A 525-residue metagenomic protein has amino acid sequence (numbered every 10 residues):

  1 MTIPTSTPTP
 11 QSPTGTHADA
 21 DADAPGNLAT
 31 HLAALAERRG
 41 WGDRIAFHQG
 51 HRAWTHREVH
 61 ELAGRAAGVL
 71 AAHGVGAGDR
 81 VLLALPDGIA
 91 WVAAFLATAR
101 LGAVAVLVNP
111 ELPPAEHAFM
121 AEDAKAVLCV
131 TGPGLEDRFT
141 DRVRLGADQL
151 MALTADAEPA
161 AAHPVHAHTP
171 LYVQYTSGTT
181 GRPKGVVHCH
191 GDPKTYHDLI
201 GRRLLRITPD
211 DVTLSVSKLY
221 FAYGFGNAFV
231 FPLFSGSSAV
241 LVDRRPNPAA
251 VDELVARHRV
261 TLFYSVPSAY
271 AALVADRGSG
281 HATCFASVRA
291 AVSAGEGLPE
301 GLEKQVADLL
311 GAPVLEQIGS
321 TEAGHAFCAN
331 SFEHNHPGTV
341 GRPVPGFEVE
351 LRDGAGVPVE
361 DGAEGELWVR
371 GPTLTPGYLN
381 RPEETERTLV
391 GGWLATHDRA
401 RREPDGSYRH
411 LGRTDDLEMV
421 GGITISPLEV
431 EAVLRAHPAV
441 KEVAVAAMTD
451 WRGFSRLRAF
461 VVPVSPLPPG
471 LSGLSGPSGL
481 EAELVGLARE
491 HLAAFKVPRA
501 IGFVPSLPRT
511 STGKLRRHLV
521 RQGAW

Functional and structural regions predicted by a protein language model:
D21-A22, A33, D43-G88, V92-L96 (+1 more regions): Conserved AMP-binding/adenylate-forming core of the ANL superfamily
D43, A157-Y175, R182, R206-V212: Conserved pre-ATP/AMP-binding loop-to-beta segment of ANL
H60-A66, A167, Y172, V186-T208 (+4 more regions): Conserved structural elements of the adenylate-forming
L112, F263, G371, P376-G377 (+3 more regions): AMP-binding/adenylate-forming catalytic core of the ANL superfamily
K194-V212, A222-T261, D276: Conserved AMP-binding/adenylation subdomain of ANL enzymes
V260-S265, D276-H336, E348: Gly/Ser/Thr-rich phosphate-binding loop
R342-G346, A355-T388, I423-I425: Conserved ATP/PPi-binding loop(s) of AMP-dependent carboxylate-activating enzymes
E350-W368, P404-D405, G476-E481, R516: Conserved beta-loop-beta connector loops within the AMP-binding
